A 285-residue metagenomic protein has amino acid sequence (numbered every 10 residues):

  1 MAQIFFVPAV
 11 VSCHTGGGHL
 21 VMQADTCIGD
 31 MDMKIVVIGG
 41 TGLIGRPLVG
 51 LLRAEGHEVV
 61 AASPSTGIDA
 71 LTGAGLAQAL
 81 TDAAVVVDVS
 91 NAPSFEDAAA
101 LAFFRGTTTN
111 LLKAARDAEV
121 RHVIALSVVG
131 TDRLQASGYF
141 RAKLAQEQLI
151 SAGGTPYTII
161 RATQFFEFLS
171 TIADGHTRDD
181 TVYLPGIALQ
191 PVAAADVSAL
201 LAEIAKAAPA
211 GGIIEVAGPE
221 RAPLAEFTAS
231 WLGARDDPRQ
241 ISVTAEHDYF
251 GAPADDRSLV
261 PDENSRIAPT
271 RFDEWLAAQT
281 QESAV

Functional and structural regions predicted by a protein language model:
K34-R53: N-terminal Rossmann NAD(P)H-binding glycine-rich loop of SDR-like oxidoreductase domains
A54-A118, V129-G138: NAD(P)H-binding glycine-rich loop region in Rossmannoid oxidoreductase-like domains and their noncatalytic homologs
H122, S127-G130, A145-F168: Conserved beta-loop-beta element that borders a ligand/cofactor-binding pocket
T158, T171-V192: A conserved pocket-lining segment of Rossmann-fold NAD(P)-dependent short-chain dehydrogenase/reductase
E167-D179, I204-I214, D237-P238: Glycine/proline-rich active-site loop of Rossmann-fold NAD(P)-dependent oxidoreductases
Y183-A188, I214-R221: Glycine-rich Rossmann NAD(P)(H)-binding loop
V197-L201, V216, L224-F227, W275: Non-catalytic, hydrophobic alpha-helical segments
R221, T228-V285: Mobile cap/lid helix-loop segments that border enzyme active or cofactor-binding sites and regulate substrate access
